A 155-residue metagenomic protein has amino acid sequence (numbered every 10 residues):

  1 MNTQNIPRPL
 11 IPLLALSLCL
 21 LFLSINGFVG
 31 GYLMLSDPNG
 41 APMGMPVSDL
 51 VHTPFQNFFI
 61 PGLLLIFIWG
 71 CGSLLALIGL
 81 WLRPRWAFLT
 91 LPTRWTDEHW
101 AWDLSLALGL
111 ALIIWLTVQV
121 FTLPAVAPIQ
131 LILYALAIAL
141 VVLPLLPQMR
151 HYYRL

Functional and structural regions predicted by a protein language model:
N2-L155: Topology signature of small-to-medium multi-pass alpha-helical membrane proteins
